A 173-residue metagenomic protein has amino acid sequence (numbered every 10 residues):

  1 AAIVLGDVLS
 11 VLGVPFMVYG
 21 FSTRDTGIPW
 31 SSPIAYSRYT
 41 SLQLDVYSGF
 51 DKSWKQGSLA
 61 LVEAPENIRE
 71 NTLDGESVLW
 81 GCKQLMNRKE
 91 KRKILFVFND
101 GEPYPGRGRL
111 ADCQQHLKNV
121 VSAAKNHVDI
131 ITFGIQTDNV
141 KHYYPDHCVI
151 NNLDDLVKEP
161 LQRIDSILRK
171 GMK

Functional and structural regions predicted by a protein language model:
A1-K173: Acidic, glycine-rich A-domain
